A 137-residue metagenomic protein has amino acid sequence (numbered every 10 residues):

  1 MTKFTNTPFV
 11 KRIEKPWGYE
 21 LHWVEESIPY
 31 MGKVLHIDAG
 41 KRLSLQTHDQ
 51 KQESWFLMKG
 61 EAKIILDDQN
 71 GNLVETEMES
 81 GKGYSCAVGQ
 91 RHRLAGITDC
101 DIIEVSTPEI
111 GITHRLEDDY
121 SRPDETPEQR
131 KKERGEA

Functional and structural regions predicted by a protein language model:
M1-R12, S27, E75, E79-G81: Cytosolic regulatory regions built on CNB/CRP/Popeye-like sensor folds
F4-F9, E14-K15, A95-A137: Double-stranded beta-helix
F9-K51: A short glycine-rich, His/Asp/Glu-containing loop-to-beta-strand
Q50-Q69: Glycine- and acidic-residue-biased ligand/ion/polar-headgroup-sensing regions
D68-G89: Short acidic-glycine-tyrosine-enriched beta hairpin
